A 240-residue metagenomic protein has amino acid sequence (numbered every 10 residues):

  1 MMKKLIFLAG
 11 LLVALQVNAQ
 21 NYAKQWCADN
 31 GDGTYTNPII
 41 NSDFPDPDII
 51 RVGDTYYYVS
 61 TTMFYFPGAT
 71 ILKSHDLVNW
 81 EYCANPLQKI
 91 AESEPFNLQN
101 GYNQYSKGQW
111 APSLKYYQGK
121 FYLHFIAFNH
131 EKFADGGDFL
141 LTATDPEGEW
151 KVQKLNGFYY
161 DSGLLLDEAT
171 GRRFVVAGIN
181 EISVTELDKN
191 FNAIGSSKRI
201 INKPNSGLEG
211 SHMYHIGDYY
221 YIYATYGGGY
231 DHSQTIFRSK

Functional and structural regions predicted by a protein language model:
M1-N21: Bacterial Sec-dependent N-terminal signal peptides
A19-K240: Carbohydrate-active catalytic/glycan-binding domains of CAZyme proteins, especially the secreted or lumenal ectodomains
